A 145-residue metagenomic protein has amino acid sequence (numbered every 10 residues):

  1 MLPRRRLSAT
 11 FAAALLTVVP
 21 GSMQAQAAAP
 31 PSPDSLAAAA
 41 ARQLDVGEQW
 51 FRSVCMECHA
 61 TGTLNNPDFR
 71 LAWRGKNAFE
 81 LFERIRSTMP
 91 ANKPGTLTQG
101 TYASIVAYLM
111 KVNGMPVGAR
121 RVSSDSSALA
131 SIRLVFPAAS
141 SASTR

Functional and structural regions predicted by a protein language model:
M1-R5: N-terminal secretory signal peptides that target proteins for export/translocation
L7-S8, P30, A38, S53-E57: N-terminal leader/targeting segments and the first structural element of proteins
T10-P20: Bacterial N-terminal signal peptides
A25-Q49, K93: Electrostatic cytochrome c docking/interface patches
Q43, N77, L97-T101: An acidic site on a long C-lobe helix of protein kinase domains
L44-E48, A60-A91: Gly/Gly-Pro-rich "capping" loops immediately C-terminal to redox-active cysteine motifs in periplasmic/lumenal
G47, F51-T61, I105, L109: The canonical Cys-X-X-Cys-His
L97-R145: Flexible coil segments in periplasmic/lumen-exposed cytochrome c-class electron-transfer proteins
